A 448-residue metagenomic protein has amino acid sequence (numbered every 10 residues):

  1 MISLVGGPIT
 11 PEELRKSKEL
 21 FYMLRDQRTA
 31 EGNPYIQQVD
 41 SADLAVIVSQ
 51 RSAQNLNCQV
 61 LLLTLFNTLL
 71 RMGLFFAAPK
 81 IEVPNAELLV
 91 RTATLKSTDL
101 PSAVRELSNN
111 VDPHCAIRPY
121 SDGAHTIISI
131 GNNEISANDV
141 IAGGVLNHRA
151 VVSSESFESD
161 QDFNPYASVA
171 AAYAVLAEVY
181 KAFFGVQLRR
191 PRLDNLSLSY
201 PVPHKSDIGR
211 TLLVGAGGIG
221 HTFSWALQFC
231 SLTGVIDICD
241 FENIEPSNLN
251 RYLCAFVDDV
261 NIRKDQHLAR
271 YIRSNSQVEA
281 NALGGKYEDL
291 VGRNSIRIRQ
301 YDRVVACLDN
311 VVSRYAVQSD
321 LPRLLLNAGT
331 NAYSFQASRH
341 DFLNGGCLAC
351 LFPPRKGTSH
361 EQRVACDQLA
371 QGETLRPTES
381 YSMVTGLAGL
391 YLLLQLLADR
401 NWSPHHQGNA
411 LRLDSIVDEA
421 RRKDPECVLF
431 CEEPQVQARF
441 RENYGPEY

Functional and structural regions predicted by a protein language model:
M1-T233, R293-Y448: Glycine-rich phosphate/adenylate-binding loop
K80-E87, D237-N248: Conserved acidic E/D residue at the C-terminus of a beta-strand in Rossmann-like folds
L95-P113, A255-N275: N-terminal glycine-rich dinucleotide-binding loop that anchors FAD/FMN and/or NAD(P) in oxidoreductases
E242, I272, V305: Conserved RecA-like P-loop NTPase ATPase core
P246-V257: P-loop NTPase switch/communication element
R251-Y252, R263-K264, R314: Short, cationic motifs built from Arg/Lys/His that form the positively charged side of catalytic pockets
A280-A282: Hydrophobic/aromatic anchor residues within beta-strands of the central parallel beta-sheet of Rossmann-like
G284-G292: Conserved SAM/SAH-binding loop
